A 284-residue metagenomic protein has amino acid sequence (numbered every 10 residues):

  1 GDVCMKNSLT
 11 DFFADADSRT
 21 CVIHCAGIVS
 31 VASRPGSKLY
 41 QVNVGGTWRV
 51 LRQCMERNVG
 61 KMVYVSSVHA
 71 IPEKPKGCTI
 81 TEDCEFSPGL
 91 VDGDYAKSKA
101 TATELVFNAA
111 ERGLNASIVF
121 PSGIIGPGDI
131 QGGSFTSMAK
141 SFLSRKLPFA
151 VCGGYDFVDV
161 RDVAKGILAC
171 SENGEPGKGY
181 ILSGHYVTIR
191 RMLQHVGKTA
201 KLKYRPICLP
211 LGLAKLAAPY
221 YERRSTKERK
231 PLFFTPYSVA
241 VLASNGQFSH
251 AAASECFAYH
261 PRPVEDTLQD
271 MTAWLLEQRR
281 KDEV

Functional and structural regions predicted by a protein language model:
G1-G45, R49, Q53: NAD(P)H-binding glycine-rich loop region in Rossmannoid oxidoreductase-like domains and their noncatalytic homologs
V31-A32, V68-C78, I124-I130: Conserved catalytic-site region of short-chain dehydrogenase/reductase
G45-Y95: Conserved Rossmann-fold NAD(P)-dependent oxidoreductase catalytic core, especially the SDR/UDP-sugar
S66, E104-P127: Conserved beta-loop-beta element that borders a ligand/cofactor-binding pocket
S87-L90, S137-V158, D162: A conserved pocket-lining segment of Rossmann-fold NAD(P)-dependent short-chain dehydrogenase/reductase
T101, S134, V151-S171, K178: Substrate-positioning beta->alpha
G166-F233, H250, P263-V284: Mid/C-terminal beta-alpha module of Rossmann-like enzyme folds, strongest in SDR-family dehydrogenases/epimerases
